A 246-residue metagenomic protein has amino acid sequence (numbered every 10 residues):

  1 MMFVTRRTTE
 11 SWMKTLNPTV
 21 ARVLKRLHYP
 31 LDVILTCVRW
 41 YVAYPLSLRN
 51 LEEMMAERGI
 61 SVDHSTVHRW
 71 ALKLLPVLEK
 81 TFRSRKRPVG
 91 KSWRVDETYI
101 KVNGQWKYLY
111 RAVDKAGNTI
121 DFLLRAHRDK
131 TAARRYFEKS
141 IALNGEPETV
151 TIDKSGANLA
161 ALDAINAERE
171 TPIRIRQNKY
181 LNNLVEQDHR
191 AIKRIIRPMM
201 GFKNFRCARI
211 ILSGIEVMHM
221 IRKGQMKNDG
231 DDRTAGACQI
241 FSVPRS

Functional and structural regions predicted by a protein language model:
M1-V102, K130, R134-V150, K154-S246: Charged, often Cys/His-bearing segments associated with DNA-binding zinc-finger transcription factors
K101, D114-K115: Short, acidic, Ser/Thr-enriched surface-loop or helix-capping motifs
G104-W106: Short solvent-exposed loop/turn micro-motifs enriched in small/polar/acidic residues
L109-A112, N118-R128: A short, conserved beta-strand element enriched in hydrophobic/aromatic residues
